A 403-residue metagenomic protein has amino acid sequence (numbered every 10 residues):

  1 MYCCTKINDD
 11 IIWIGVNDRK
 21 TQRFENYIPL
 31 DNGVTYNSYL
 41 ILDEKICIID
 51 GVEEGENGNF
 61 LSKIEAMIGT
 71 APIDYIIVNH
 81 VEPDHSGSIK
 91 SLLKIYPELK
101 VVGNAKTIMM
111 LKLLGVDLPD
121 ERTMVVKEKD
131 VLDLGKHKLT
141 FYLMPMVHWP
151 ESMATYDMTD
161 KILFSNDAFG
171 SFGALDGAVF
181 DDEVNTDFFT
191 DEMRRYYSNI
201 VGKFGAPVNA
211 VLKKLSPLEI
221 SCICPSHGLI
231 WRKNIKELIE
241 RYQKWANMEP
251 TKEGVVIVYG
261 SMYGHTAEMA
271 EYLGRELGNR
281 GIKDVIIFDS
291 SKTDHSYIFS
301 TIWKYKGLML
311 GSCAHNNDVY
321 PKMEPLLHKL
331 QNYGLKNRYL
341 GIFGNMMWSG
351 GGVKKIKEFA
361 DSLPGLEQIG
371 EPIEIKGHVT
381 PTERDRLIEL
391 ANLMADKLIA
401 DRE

Functional and structural regions predicted by a protein language model:
C4-I64, A154-D157, K161-S165, T266: Conserved beta-strand hairpin/beta-sheet module of binuclear metal-dependent hydrolase folds, prominently
T5-D9, V102-S152, F204, A210-L212: Metallo-beta-lactamase
E44, G55-V102: Active-site metal-binding motif and surrounding structural segment of the metallo-beta-lactamase
K45-C47, Y75, H137, K161-F164 (+3 more regions): Structural motif
I49-G51, I73-V81, V101-N104, L163-N166 (+1 more regions): Active-site neighborhood of phospho(di)ester-bond hydrolases with catalytic His/Asp-centered motifs
S88, D294-I298: Short acidic active-site motifs
L175, V179, N185-I223, H227-I230 (+2 more regions): FMN-binding flavodoxin-like domain, especially the glycine-rich phosphate-binding loop
C222-T251: Short N-terminal or domain-adjacent regulatory/targeting segments
